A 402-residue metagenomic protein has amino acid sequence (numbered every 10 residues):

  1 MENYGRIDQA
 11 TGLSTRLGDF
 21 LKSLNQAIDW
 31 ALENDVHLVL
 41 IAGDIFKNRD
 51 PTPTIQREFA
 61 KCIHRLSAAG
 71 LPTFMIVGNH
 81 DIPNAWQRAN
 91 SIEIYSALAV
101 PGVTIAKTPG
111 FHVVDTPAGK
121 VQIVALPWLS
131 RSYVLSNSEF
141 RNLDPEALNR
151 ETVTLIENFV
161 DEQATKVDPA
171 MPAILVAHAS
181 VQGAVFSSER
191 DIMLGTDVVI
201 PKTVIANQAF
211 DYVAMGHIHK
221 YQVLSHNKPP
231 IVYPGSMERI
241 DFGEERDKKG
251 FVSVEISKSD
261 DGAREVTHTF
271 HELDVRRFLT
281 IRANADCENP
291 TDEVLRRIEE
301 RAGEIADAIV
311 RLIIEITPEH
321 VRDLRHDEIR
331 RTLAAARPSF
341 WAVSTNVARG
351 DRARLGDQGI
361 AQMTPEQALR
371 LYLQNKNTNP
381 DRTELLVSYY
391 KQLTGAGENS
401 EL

Functional and structural regions predicted by a protein language model:
M1-C62, A68, D381, S388-L402: N-terminal active-site segment of His-dependent metallophosphoesterases
K22, I256-L402: Accessory, non-catalytic peripheral segments of nucleic-acid enzymes
L24, V39, D44, F59 (+7 more regions): Divalent metal-coordination and catalytic microenvironments
H37, L71, M171, G303-V310: Short coil/turn segments at beta-strand junctions that form active-site/ligand-binding loops
L38, P51, A69, V77-V232 (+1 more regions): His/Asp/Glu-rich metal-coordinating catalytic cores of metallo-dependent phosphodiesterases/hydrolases acting on
T54-A60, I192-I200, H326-R330: Charged helix-capping and loop-helix junction motifs
T73, A173, H268: Hydrophobic anchor at the start of a short beta-strand that flanks the dinucleotide cofactor-binding loop
T203, F210-P290: A conserved active-site cap/scaffold subdomain adjacent to cofactor or substrate pockets
